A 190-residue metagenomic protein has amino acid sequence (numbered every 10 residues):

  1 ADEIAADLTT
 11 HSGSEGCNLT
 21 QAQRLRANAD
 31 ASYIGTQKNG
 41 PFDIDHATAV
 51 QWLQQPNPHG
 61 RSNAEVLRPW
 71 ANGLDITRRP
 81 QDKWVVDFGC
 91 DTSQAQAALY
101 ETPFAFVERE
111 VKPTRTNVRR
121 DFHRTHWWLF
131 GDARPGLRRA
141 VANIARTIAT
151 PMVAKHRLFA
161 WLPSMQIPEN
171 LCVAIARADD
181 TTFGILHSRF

Functional and structural regions predicted by a protein language model:
A1-F190: Polybasic, glycine- and aromatic-enriched phosphate-binding surface used to engage nucleic acids
